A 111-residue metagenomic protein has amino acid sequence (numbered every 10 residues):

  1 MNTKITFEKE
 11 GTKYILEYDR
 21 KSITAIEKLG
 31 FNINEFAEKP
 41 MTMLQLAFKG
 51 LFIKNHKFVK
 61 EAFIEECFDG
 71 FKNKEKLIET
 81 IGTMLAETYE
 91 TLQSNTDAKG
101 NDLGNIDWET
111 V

Functional and structural regions predicted by a protein language model:
M1-E10, I23-T24, F31-E38, K57-V111: Charged interaction scaffolds used for protein-protein
Y14-L16: Short, isolated positions in well-ordered beta-strands
D19: Residue-level signal for threonine
P40-V59: Cysteine/selenocysteine-centered motifs that mediate thiol-based redox chemistry or coordinate metal-sulfur cofactors
